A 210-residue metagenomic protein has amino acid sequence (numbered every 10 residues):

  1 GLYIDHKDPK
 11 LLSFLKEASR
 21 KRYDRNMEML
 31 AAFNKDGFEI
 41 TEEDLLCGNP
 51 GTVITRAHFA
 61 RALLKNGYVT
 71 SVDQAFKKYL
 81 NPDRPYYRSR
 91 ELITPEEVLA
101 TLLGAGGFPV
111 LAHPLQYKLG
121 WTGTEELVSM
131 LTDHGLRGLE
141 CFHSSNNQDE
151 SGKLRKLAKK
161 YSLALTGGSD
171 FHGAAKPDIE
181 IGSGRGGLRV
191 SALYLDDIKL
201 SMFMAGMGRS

Functional and structural regions predicted by a protein language model:
G1-H6, L15-A18, T70, I93 (+2 more regions): Charged catalytic cores and adjacent phosphate/nucleic-acid-binding surfaces used for phosphate/nucleic-acid chemistry
D8, N26, E42, R56-A57 (+2 more regions): Alpha-helix initiation and N-capping motif
L12-K21, L46-P50, P85-Y86: Flexible, glycine/proline-enriched loop segments at strand-loop-helix junctions that form or flank small-ligand binding
R20-C47: Conserved phosphoryl-transfer catalytic core
E39, C47-T52, R209-S210: Short, glycine- and charge-enriched coil/turn segments that flank and shape catalytic ligand pockets
N49-P114: Conserved acidic, metal-coordinating active-site core of Asp-based, Mg2+-dependent phosphoryl-transfer enzymes
